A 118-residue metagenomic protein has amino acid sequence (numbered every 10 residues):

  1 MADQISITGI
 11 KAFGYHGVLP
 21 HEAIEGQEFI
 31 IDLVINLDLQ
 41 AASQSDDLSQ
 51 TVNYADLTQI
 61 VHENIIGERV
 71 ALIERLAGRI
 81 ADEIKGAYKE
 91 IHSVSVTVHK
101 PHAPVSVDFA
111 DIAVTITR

Functional and structural regions predicted by a protein language model:
M1-R118: N-terminal, polar/charged subdomain of small-to-medium soluble alpha/beta proteins
